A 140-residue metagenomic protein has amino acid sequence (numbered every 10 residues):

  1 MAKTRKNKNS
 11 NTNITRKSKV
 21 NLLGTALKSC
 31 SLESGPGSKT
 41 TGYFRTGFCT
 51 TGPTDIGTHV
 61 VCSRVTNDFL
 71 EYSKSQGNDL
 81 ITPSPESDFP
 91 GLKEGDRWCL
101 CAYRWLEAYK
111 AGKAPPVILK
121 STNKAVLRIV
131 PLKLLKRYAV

Functional and structural regions predicted by a protein language model:
K6-K8, N13-V140: A charge-rich, low-complexity, intrinsically flexible signal that marks solvent-exposed coils, linkers, repeats
